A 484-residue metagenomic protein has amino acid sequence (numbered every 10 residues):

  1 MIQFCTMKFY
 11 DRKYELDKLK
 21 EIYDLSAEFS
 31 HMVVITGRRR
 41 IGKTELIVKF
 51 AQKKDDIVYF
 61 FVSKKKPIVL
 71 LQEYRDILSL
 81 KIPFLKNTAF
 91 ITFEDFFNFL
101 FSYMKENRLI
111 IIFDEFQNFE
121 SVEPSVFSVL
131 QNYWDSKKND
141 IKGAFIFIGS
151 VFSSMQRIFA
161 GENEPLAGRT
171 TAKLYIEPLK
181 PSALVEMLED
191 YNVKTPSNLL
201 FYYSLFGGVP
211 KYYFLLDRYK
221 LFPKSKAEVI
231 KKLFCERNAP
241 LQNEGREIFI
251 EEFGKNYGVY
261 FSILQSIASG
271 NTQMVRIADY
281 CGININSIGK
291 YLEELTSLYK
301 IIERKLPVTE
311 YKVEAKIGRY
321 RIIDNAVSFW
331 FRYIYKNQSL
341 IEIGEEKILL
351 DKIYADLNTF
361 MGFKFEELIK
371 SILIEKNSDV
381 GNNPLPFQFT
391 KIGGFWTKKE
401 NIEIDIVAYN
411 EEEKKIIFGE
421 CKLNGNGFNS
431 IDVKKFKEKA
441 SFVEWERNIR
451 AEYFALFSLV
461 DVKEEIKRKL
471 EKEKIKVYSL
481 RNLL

Functional and structural regions predicted by a protein language model:
M1-D351: Phosphate-binding site recognition
G318-L484: A cross-kingdom feature that marks ATP-driven nucleic-acid transaction machinery
